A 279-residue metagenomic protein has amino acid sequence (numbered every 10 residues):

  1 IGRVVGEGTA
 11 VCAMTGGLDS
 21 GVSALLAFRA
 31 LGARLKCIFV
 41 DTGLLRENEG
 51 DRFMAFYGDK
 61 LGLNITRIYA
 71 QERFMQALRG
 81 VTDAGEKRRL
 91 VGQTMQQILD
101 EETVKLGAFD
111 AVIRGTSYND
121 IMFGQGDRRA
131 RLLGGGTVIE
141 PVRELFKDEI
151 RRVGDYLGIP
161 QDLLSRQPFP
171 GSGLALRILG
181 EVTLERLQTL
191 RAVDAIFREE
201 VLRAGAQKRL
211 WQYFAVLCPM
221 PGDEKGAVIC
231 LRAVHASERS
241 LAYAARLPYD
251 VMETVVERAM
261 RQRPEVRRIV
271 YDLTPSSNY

Functional and structural regions predicted by a protein language model:
I1-V11, Q97-E102: Phosphate/ATP-binding catalytic cores across multiple sugar-kinase/actin-like superfamilies, primarily ASKHA
G8-M54, L231: ATP-dependent adenylation/pyrophosphate-handling site
C12, R67, V112-G115, E140 (+1 more regions): General beta-strand structural signal in soluble alpha/beta enzymes
M14-D19, S23, L45-E49, D83-M95 (+5 more regions): Catalytic cores of large soluble enzymes that bind and process phosphate-bearing ligands
F28-F39, L45, K60-L61, M75-L157 (+4 more regions): Active-site adenylate/phosphate-handling loop in enzymes that bind or generate adenylated species
R34-K36, N64-T66, T137, D162 (+1 more regions): Conserved beta-strand segments of alpha/beta enzyme cores
I68-A77, D272-S276: Short connector loops at secondary-structure junctions
L133, V142-Y279: AMP-forming adenylation/ATP pyrophosphatase catalytic core
